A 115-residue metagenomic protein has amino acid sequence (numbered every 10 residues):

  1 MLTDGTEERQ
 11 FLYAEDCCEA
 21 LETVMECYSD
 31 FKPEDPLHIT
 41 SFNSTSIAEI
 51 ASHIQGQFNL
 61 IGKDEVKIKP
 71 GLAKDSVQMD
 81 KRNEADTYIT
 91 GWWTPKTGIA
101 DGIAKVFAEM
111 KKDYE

Functional and structural regions predicted by a protein language model:
M1-E115: C-terminal substrate-binding subdomain of Rossmann-fold SDR/epimerase-dehydratase oxidoreductases
